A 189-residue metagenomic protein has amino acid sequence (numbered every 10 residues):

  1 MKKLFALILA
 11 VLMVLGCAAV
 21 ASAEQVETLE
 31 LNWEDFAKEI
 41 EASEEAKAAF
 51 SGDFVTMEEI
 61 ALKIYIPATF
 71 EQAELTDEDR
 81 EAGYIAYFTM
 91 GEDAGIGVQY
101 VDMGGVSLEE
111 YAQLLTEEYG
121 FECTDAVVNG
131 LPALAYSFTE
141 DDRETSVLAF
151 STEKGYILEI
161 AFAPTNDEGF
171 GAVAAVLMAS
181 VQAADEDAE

Functional and structural regions predicted by a protein language model:
M1-K2: N-terminal hydrophobic targeting signals that begin at the initiator methionine
A6-I8, L15-E81, K154, F162-E189: N-terminal targeting sequences that direct proteins away from the cytosol to non-cytosolic compartments
A49-V55, E81-I85, V128-S137: Short, hydrophobic/aromatic-rich segments at coil-to-beta transitions
T56, G97-G104, C123, A161-E168: Second-shell loop/turn segments in exported
M57-A61, G91-I96, E140-E144, G155: Glycine-centered tight beta-turn/hairpin loop motif at sheet-sheet or coil-to-beta transitions
Y87-E110: A short acidic-to-branched-hydrophobic micro-motif
A112-I157: Signature of long, low-cysteine stretches enriched in small and polar/charged residues
